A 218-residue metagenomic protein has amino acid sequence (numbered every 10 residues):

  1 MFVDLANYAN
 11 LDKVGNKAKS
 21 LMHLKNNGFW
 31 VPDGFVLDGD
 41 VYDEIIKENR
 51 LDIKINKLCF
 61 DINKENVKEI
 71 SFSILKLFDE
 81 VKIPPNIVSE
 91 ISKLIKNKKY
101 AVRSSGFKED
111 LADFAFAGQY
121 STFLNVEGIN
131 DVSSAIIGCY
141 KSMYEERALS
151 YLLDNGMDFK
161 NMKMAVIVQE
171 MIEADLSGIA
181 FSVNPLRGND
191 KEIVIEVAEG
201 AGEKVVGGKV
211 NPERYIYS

Functional and structural regions predicted by a protein language model:
M1-I167, L176: N-terminal beta-alpha lobe that positions the nucleotide/phosphoryl donor in ATP/NTP-coupled carboxylate activation
R103, Q169, E196-A198: Short beta-strand segments
A117-R147, E173-S218: Extended active-site and interfacial segments that coordinate phosphate-rich ligands in large catalytic machineries
